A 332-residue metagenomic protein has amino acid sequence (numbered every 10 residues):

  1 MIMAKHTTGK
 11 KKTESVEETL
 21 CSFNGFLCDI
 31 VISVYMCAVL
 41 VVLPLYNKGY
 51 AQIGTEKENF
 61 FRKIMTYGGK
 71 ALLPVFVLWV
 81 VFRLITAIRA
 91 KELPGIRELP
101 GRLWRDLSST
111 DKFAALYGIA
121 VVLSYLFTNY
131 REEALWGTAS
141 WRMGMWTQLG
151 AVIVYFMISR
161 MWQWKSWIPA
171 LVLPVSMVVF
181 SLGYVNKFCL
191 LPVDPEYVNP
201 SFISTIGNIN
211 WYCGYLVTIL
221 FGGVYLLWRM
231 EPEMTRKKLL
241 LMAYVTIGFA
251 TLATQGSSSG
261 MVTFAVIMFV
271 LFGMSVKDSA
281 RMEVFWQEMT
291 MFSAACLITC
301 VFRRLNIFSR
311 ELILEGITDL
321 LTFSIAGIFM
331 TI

Functional and structural regions predicted by a protein language model:
A4-T19, F23-P44, G68-R83, F113-R131 (+2 more regions): Alpha-helical transmembrane segments of multi-pass inner-membrane proteins
N47-I64, F308: Short, hydrophobic transmembrane alpha-helix segments
K57-V122: Hydrophobic alpha-helical transmembrane segments in multi-pass integral membrane proteins
G137-T138: Membrane-anchoring hydrophobic segments
W141: Conserved acidic
